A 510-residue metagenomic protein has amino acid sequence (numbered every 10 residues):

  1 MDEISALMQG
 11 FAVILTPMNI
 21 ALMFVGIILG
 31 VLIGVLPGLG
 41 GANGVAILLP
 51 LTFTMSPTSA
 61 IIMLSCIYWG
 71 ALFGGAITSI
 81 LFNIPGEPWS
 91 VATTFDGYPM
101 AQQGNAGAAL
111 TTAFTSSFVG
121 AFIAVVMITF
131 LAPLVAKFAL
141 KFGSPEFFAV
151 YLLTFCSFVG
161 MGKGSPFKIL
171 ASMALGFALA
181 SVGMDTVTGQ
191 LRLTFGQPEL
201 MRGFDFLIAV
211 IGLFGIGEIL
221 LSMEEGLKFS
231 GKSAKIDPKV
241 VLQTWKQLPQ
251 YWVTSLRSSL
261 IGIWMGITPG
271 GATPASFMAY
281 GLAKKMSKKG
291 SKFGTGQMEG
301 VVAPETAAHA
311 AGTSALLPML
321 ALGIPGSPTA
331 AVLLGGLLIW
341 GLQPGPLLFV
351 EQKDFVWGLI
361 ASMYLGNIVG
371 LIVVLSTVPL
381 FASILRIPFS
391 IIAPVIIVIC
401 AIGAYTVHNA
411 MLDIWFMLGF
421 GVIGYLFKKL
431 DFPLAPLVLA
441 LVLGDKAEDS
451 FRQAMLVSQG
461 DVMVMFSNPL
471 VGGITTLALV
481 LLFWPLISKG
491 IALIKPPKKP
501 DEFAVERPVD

Functional and structural regions predicted by a protein language model:
M1-A60, P133, L191-Q297, A382 (+4 more regions): Helix-loop-helix hairpins and the membrane-proximal interhelical loops of multi-pass alpha-helical transport proteins
M1-I62, Q103-T112, S117, A121-A132 (+8 more regions): N-terminal alpha-helical transmembrane segments of multi-pass membrane transport and channel/translocase proteins
I27-G41, G70-N83, F158-K163, L260-G271 (+3 more regions): Transmembrane alpha-helix interface/packing and boundary motifs in multi-pass membrane proteins, characterized by
I33-A42, I80-V91, I123-M127, M265-F277 (+4 more regions): Short helix-coil transition sites and intra-membrane helix breaks within transmembrane domains of multi-pass
G41-L51, L64, S79-P99, F130 (+7 more regions): Re-entrant/interfacial helical elements at transmembrane boundaries that shape and gate the permeation pathway
T58-I62, P99-S116, K288-V301, I324 (+2 more regions): Membrane-interface alpha-helices at helix entry/exit sites of multi-pass transporters
Y68-S79, G86, Q297-L322, G326 (+1 more regions): A structural-propensity feature for long, helix-poor, extended segments
T111-L227, I339-K489: Membrane-embedded alpha-helical modules
